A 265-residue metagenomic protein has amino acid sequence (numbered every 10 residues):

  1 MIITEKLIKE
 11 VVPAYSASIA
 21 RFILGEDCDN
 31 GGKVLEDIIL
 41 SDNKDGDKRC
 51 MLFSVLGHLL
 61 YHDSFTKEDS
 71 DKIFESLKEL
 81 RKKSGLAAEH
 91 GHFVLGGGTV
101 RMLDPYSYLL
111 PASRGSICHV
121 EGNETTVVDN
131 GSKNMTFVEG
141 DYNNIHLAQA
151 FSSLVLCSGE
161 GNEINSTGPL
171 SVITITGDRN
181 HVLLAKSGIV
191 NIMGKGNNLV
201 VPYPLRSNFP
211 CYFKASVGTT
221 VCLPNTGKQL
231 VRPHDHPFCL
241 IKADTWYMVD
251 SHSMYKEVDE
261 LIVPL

Functional and structural regions predicted by a protein language model:
M1-L265: Short, glycine-biased loop/turn motifs at secondary-structure junctions and in low-complexity Ser/Thr/Pro-rich termini
